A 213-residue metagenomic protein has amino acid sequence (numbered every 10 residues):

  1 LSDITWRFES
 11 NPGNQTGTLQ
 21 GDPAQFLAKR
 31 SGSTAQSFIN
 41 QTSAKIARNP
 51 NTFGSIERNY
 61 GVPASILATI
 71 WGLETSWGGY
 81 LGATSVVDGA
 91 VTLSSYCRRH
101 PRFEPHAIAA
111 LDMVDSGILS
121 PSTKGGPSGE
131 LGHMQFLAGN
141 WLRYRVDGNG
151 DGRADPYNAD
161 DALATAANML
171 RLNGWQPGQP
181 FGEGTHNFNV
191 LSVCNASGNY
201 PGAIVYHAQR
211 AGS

Functional and structural regions predicted by a protein language model:
L1-Y96, D115-I118, R143-Y144, G148-S213: Cell-wall glycan-active module
R99-A107: Conserved catalytic neighborhood of penicillin-recognizing serine enzymes
A107-S120, K124-G148: A structural motif
